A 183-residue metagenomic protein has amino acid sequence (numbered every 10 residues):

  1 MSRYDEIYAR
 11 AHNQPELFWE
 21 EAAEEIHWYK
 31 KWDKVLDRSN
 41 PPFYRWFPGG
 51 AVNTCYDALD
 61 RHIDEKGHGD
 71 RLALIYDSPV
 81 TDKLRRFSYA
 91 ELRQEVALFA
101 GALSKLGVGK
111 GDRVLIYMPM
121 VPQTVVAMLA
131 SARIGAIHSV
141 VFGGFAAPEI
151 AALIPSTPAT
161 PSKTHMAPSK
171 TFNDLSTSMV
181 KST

Functional and structural regions predicted by a protein language model:
M1-R86, E91-Q94, L98-G101, T171 (+1 more regions): N-lobe entry segment of adenylate-forming
C55, L74-L129, A146-A151: Conserved AMP-binding/adenylate-forming core of the ANL superfamily
D64-K66, L103-L106, A152-T157: Glycine-rich phosphate/diphosphate-binding loops that line cofactor/substrate pockets in enzymes
A132: Anion (oxyanion) recognition and catalysis
G135: Structured binding elements
G144-S162: Conserved ATP-dependent adenylate/AMP-binding module captured primarily in the ANL superfamily
S156, T160-K163, P168-K170, S176-S178 (+1 more regions): Low-acidity, Ser/Thr- and Arg-rich intrinsically disordered low-complexity segments
